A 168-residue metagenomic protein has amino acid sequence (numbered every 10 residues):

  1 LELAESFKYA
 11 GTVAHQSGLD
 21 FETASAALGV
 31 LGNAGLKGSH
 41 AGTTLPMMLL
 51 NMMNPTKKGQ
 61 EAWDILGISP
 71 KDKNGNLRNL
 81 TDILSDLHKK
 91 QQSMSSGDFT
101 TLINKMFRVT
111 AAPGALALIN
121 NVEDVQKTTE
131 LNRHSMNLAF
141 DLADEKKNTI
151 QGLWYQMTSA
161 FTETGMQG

Functional and structural regions predicted by a protein language model:
E2-Y9, D20-G168: Alpha-helical architecture feature
A14-D20: Charged, solvent-exposed structural "stalk/scaffold" segments of large extracytoplasmic/peripheral assemblies
